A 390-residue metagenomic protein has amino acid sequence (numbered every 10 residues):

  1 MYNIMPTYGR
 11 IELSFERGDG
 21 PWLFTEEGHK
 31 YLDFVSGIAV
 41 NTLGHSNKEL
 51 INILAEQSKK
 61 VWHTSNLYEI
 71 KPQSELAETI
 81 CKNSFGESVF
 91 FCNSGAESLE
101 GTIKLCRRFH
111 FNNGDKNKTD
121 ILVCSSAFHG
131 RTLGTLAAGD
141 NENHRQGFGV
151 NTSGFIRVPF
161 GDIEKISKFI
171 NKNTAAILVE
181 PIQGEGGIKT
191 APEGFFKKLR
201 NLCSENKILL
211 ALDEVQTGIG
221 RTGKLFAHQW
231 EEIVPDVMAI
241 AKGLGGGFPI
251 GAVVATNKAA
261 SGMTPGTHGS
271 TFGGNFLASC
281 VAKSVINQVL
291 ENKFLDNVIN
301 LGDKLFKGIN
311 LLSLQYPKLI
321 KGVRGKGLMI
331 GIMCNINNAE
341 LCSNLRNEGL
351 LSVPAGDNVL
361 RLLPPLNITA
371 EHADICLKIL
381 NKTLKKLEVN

Functional and structural regions predicted by a protein language model:
M1-N390: Conserved N-terminal phosphate-binding loop of PLP-dependent enzymes in the Aspartate aminotransferase
